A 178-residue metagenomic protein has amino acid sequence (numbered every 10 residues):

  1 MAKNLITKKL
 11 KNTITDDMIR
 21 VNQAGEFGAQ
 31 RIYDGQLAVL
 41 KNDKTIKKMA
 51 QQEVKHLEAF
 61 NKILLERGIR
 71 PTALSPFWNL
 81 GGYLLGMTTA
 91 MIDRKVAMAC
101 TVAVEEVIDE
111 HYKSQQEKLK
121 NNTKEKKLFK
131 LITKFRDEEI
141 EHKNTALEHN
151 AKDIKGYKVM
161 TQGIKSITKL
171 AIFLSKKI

Functional and structural regions predicted by a protein language model:
M1-I178: Non-heme di-metal
